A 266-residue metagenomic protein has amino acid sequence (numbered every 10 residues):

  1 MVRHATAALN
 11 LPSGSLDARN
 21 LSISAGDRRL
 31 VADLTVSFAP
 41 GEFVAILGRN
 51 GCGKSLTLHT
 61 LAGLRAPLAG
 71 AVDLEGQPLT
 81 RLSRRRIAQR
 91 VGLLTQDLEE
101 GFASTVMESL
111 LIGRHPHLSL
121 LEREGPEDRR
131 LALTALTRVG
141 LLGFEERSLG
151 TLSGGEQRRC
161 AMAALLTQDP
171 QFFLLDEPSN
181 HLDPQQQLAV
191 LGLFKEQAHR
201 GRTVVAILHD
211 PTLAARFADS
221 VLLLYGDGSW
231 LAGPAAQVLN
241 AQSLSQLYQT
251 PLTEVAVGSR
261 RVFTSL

Functional and structural regions predicted by a protein language model:
L47-R49: The feature captures the beta-strand-to-loop junction immediately N-terminal to the Walker
A62: Helix-to-loop junction immediately C-terminal to a conserved catalytic motif
G70-P78, I87: Conserved ABC transporter NBD signature motif
L111, P126-F144: Conserved ABC ATPase "signature" region
S148-L152: Conserved ABC ATPase signature
F173-E177: Catalytic Walker B motif of ABC-type/P-loop ATPase nucleotide-binding domains
A241, S245-L266: ABC ATPase nucleotide-binding domains
